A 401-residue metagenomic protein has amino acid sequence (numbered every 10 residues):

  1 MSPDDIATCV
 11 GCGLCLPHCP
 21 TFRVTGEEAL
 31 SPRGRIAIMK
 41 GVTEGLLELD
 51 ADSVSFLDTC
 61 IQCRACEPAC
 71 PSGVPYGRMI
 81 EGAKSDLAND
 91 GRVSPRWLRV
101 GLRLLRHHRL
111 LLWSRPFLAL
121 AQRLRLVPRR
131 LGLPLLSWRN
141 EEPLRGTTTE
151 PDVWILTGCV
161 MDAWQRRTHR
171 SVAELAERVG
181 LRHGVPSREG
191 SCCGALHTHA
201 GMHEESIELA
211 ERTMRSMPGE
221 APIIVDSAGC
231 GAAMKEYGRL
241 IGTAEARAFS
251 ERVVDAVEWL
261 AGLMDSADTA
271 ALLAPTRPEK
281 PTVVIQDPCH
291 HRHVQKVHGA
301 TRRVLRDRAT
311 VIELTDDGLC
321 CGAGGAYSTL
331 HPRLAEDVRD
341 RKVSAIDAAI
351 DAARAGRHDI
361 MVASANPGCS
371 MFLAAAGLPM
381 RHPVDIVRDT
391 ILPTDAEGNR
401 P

Functional and structural regions predicted by a protein language model:
M1, L30-A51, V294-L305, P332-A335: Short, charged low-complexity linear segments at domain edges
M1-A7: Generic start-of-chain signal for non-secretory N-termini
A7, G26-L30, H197-E204: Alpha-helix capping and helix-loop boundary segments enriched in small/acidic/polar residues
A7-G13, P17, D58-P68, S191 (+4 more regions): Cys/His-enriched microdomains
T8-G11, L49-S55, T59-Q62, T168 (+2 more regions): Secondary-structure capping and boundary motifs in well-ordered enzyme cores
V10, L14-I38, V54, T59 (+3 more regions): Iron-sulfur cluster-binding cysteine motifs and their immediate structural context in ferredoxin-like electron-transfer
K40-S55, R139-T149: Active-site-flanking structural segment that lines cofactor/substrate pockets
Y76-P401: Iron-sulfur cluster-binding electron-transfer modules in prokaryotic oxidoreductases
